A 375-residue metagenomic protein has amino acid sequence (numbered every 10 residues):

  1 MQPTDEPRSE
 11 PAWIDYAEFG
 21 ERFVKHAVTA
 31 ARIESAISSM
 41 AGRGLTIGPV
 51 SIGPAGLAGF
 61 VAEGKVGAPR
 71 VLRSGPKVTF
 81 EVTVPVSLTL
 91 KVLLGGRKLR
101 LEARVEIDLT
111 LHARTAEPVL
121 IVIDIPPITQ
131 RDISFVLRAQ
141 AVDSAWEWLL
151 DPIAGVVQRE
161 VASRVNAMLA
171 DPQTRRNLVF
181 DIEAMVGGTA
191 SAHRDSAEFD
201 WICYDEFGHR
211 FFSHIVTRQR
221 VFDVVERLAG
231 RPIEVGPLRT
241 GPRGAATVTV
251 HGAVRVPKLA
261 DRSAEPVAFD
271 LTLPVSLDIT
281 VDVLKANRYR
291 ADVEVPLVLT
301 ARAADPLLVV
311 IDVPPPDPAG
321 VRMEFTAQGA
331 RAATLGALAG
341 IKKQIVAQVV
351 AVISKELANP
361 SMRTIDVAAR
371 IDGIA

Functional and structural regions predicted by a protein language model:
Q2-A62, V71, G95-S263, D282-A375: Lipid-handling modules and contact-site tethers
G64-V66: Terminal amphipathic/targeting segments at protein termini used for secretion and membrane/organellar or lipid-droplet
S74-L90, L101-A103, V248-V250, E265-L277 (+1 more regions): A short hydrophobic beta-strand element
